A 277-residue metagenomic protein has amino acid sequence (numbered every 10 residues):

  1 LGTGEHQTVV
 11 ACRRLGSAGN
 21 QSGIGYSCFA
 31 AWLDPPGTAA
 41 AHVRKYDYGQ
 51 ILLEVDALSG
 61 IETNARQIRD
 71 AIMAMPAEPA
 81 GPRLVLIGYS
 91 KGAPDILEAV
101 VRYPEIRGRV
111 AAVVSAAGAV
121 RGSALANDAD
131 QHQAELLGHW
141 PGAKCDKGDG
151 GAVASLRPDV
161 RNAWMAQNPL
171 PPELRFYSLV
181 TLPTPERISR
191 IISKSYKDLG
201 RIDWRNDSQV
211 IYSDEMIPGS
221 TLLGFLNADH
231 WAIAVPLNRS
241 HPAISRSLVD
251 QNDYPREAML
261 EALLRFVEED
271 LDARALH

Functional and structural regions predicted by a protein language model:
L1-G4, Q167-N168: Short boundary motifs at domain starts and secondary-structure transition points
T3-L84: Active-site catalytic motif of lipid deacylating hydrolases and related acyltransferases
T8-C12, Q50-E54, V85-I87, A112-S115 (+3 more regions): Structural recognition of the beta-strand scaffold that forms the well-ordered cores of secreted hydrolase catalytic
G16-A18, I24-S27, D56-S59, S90-P94 (+2 more regions): Solvent-exposed loop/turn segments at secondary-structure junctions within structured extracellular/periplasmic domains
R66-N168: Serine-dependent carboxylesterase/thioesterase catalytic core of lipase-like alpha/beta-hydrolase/SGNH enzymes
P171-H277: C-terminal catalytic-base region of ester-bond hydrolases, centering on the histidine of the charge-relay
